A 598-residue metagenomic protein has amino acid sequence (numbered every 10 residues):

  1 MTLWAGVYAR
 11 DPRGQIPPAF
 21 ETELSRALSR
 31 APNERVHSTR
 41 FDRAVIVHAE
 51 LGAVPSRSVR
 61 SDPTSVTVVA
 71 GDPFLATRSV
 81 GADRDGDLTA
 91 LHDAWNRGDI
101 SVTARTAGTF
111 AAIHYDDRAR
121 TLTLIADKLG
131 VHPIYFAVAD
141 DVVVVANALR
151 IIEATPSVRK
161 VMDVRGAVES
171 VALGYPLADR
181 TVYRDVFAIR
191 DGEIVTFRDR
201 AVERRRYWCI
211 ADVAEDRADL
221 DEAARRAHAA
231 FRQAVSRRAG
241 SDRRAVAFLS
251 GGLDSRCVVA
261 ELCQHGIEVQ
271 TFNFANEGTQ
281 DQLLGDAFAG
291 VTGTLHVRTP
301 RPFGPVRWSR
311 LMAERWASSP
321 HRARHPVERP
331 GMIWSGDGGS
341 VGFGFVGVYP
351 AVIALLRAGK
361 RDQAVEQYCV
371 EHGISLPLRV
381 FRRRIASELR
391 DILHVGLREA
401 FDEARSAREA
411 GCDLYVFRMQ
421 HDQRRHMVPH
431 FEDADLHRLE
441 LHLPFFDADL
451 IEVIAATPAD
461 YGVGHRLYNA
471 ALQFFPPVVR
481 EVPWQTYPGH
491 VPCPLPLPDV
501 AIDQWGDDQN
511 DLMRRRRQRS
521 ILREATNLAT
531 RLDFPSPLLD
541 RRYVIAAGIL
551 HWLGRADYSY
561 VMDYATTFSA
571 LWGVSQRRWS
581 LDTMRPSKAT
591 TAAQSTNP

Functional and structural regions predicted by a protein language model:
M1-G304, N597: Cysteine-centered catalytic environments shared across enzyme families
M1-W4, Y8-D11, A31, R35-D42 (+2 more regions): Adenosyl-5′-phosphate
Y135-V138, V258-V259, F343, I451-A456 (+1 more regions): Short hydrophobic alpha-helical segments that form membrane-spanning helices or hydrophobic packing faces of helical
R190, E222, R226, A230 (+10 more regions): Generic recognition of stable, solvent-exposed alpha-helical segments in well-folded globular domains
D212-L220, V269-N273, P305-V306, F431-R438 (+1 more regions): Glycine- and acidic
Q282-E314, V327, G331, S335-G344 (+1 more regions): A conserved beta-strand->alpha-helix junction
M312-W316, G344-A358, D460-Y461, P488: Short secondary-structure boundary/capping segments
A323-D391, D433, R438-F445: Active-site adenylate/phosphate-handling loop in enzymes that bind or generate adenylated species
